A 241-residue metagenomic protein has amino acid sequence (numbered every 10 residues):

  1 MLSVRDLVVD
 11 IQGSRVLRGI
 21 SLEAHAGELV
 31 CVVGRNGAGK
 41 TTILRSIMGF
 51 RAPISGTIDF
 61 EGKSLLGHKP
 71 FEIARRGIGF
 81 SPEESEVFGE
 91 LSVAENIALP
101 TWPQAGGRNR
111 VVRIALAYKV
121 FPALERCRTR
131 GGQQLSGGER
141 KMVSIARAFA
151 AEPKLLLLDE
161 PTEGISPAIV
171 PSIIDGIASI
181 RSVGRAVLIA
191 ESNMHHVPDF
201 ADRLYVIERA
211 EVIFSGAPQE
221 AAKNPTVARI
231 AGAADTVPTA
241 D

Functional and structural regions predicted by a protein language model:
Q12, V93-V112, V120-P122, G216 (+1 more regions): ABC-type ATPase nucleotide-binding domains, specifically the catalytic core motifs of the NBD
V33-R35: The feature captures the beta-strand-to-loop junction immediately N-terminal to the Walker
M48: Helix-to-loop junction immediately C-terminal to a conserved catalytic motif
G56-L65, R76, R110-I114: Conserved ABC transporter NBD signature motif
I78, E84, K119, F200-S215 (+1 more regions): C-terminal boundary and immediately downstream tail of ABC-type ATPase nucleotide-binding domains
A148-F149: ABC ATPase C-loop
L156-E160: Catalytic Walker B motif of ABC-type/P-loop ATPase nucleotide-binding domains
